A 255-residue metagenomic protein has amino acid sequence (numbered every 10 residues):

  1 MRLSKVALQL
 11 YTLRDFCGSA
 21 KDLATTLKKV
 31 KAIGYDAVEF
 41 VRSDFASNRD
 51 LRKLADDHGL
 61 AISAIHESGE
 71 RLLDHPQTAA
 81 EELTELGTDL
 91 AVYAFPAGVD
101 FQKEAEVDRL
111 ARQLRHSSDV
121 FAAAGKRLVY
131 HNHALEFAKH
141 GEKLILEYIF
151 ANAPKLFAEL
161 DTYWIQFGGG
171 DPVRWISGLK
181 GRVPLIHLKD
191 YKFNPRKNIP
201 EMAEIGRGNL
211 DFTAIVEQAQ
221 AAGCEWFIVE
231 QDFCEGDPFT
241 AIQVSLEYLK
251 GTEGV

Functional and structural regions predicted by a protein language model:
M1-D89, K126, F157, G254-V255: N-terminal pre-domain/capping segments
L8, F40, Y93, Y130 (+3 more regions): Conserved beta-strand positions
D15-A20, A37-D50, S68-P76, G98-Q102 (+4 more regions): Acidic-and-aromatic substrate-binding clefts and catalytic sites of carbohydrate-active enzymes
L51-S68, L114-F121, E147-A153, F212: Alpha-helix-loop-beta-strand connector modules within alpha/beta enzyme cores
D56, A64, K143-K155, P238-G254: Short, electropositive alpha-helical surface patch
D74-Q113: Glycine/small-residue-rich loop that forms an oxyanion/phosphate-binding "nest" at active or ligand-binding sites
F121-N209: Acidic/histidine-rich catalytic cores of soluble enzymes
